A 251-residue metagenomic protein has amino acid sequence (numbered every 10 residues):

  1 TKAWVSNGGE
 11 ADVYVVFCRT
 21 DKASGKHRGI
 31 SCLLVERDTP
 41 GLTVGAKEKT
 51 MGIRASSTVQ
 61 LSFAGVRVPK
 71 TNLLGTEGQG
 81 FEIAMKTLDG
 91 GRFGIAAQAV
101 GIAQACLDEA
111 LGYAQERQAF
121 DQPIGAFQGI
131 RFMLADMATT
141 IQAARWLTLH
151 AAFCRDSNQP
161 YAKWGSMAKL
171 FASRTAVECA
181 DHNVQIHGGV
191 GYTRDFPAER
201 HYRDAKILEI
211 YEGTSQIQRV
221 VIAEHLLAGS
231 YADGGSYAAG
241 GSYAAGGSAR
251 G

Functional and structural regions predicted by a protein language model:
T1-V44: A short core secondary-structure module
S6-E10, A23-H27, M51-S56, G75-E77 (+2 more regions): Solvent-exposed alpha-helices and their adjacent loops that cap or buttress functional pockets in soluble metabolic
V13-F17, C32-L34, T58-G65, I207: Conserved hydrophobic/aromatic beta-strand scaffold that supports enzyme active sites
R19-A23, R37-P40, A64-N72, L226: Short loop segments at secondary-structure junctions
H27-G29, V44-A46, P69-E77, A249-R250: Short, charged, solvent-exposed linker or helix-capping segments at domain edges/interfaces that act as flexible hinges
D38-R67: Flexible, small-/acidic-enriched active-site or ligand-binding loops
Q60-S62, T76-Q79, M85-G251: Alpha-helical interface subdomain recognition
